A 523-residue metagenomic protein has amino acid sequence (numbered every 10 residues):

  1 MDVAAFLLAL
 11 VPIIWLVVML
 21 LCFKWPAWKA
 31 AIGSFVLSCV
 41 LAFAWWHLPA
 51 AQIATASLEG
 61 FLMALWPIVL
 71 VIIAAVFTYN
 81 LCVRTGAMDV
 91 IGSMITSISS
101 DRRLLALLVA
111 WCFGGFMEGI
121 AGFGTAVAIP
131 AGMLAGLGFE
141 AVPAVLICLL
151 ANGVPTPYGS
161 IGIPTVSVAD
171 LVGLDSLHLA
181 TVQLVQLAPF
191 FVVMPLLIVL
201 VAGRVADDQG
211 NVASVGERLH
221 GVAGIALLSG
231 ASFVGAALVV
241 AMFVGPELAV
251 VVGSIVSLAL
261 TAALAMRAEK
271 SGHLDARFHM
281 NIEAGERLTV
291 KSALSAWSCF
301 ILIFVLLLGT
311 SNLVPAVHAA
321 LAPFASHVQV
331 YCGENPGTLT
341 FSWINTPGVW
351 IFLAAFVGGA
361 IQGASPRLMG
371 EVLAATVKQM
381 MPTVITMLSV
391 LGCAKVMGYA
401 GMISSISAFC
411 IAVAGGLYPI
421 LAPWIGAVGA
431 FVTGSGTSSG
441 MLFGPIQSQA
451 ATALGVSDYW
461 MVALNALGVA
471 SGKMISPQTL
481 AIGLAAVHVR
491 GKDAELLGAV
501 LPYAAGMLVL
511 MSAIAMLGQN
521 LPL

Functional and structural regions predicted by a protein language model:
M1-A5, K24-A30, A54-W66, H178-V185 (+6 more regions): Interfacial loop-to-helix junctions that mark the boundaries of transmembrane helices in multi-pass membrane
M1-V11, A64-I68, A121-A126, L179-V193 (+3 more regions): Structural signature of hydrophobic alpha-helical transmembrane segments
A4-F6, L16-Q52, A74-T85, T261-G272 (+3 more regions): Structural signal for alpha-helical transmembrane segments and their membrane-water exit/capping regions in multi-pass
W25, R84-A87, S100-D101, L134-A144 (+6 more regions): Juxtamembrane helix-boundary/capping and inter-helix hinge elements in multi-pass membrane proteins
A54-L137, L146, G363-A450: Membrane-embedded alpha-helical segments and adjacent helix-loop junctions characteristic of multi-pass solute
R103-G115, E140-V154, D175-P195, V199 (+3 more regions): Alpha-helical transmembrane segments of multi-pass membrane proteins
P157, I161-F278, V469-L523: Juxtamembrane and boundary regions of transmembrane helices in multi-pass small-molecule transporters and channels
G253, M280-G426: Transmembrane helical segments that form the transport core of multi-pass membrane transport proteins
